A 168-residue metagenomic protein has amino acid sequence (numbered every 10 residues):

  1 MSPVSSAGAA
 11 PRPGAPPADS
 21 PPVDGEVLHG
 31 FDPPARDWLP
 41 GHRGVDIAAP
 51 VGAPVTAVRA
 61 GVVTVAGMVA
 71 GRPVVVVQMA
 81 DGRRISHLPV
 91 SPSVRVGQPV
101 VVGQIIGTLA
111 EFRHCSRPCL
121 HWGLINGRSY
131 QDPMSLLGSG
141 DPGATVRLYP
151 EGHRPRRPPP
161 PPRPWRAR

Functional and structural regions predicted by a protein language model:
M1-A9: Secretory targeting and sorting signals
A10-P22, E26, A48, R95-Q98 (+1 more regions): Acidic, glycine-rich catalytic/binding loops that coordinate metals and/or anionic ligands
V23, G41-R43, R59, G71-P73 (+2 more regions): Envelope-exposed proteins and targeting segments
E26-A57: Short glycine/threonine/proline-enriched tight-turn/helix- or strand-capping micro-motif at secondary-structure
L39, V45-A48, V74-A80, G123: Short, acidic/hydrophobic/Gly-rich beta-strand patch recurrent on exposed beta strands that often constitutes part
P54-T64, V94-L109: Short, well-structured beta-strand-loop connectors
V58-S93: Zn2+-dependent peptidoglycan hydrolase active-site motif and core
V74-V77, V100-C115, L120-W122: Short hydrophobic beta/alpha edge segments that flank linear recognition/processing sites
